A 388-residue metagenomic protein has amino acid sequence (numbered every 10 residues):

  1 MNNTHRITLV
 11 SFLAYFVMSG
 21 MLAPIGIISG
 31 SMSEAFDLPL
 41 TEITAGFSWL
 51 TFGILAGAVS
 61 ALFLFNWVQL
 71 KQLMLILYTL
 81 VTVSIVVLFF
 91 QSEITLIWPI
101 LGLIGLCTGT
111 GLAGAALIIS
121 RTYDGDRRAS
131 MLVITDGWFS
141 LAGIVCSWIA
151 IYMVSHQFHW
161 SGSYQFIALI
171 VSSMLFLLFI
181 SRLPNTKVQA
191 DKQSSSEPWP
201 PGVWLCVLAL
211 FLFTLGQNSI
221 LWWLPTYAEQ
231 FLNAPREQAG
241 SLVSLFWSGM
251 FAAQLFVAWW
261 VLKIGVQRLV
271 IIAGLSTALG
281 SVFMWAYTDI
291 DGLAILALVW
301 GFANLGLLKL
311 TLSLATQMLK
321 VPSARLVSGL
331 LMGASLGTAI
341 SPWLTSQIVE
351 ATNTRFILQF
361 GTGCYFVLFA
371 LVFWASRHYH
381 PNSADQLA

Functional and structural regions predicted by a protein language model:
I25-G26, P201-S244, F251: Extracytoplasmic gate region of multi-pass secondary transporters
D37, Q69, F90-T95, Y287-T288: Helix-breaking motifs and short loop linkers at transmembrane-helix boundaries and internal kinks in secondary membrane
G57-Q69, A253-G265, V349: Helix-to-loop junctions at the C-terminal end of transmembrane segments in multipass secondary transporters
G57-S92: Conserved MFS/SLC helix-loop-helix module at the cytosolic interface between two early adjacent transmembrane helices
G102-G137: Cytoplasmic helix-loop-helix junction between adjacent transmembrane helices in 12-TM secondary transporters
I134-L183: Helix-loop-helix hairpin linking two adjacent transmembrane segments in secondary transporters
Q267-T311: C-terminal transmembrane helical hairpin of 12-TM major facilitator-type secondary transporters
V321-T354, G361: A late C-terminal transmembrane helix in Major Facilitator Superfamily
